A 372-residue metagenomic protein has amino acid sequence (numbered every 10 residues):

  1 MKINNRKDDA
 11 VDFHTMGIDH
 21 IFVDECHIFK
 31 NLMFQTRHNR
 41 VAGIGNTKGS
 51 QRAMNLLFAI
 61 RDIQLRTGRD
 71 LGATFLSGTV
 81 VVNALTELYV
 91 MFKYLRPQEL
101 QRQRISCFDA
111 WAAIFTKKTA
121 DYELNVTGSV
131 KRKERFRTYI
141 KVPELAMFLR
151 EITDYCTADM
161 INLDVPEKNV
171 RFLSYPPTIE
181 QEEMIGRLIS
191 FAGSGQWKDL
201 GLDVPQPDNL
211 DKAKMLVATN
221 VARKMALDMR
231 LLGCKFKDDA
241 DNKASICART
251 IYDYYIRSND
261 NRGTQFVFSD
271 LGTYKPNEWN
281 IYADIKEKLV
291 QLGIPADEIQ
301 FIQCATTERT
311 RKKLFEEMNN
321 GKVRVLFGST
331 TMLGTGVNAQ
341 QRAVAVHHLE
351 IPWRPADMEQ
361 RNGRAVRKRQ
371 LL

Functional and structural regions predicted by a protein language model:
K2-H20, R52-E87, Y94-K237: Inter-lobe coupling linker of SF2 helicases/translocases
F13-R61: SF2 helicase catalytic motif II
H20, R324-V325, A345: Short, Asp-centered acidic motifs that coordinate Mg2+ and/or phosphate in catalytic or ligand-binding sites
E25, L76-V80, L271, S329-T331: A short beta-strand-to-loop transition that corresponds to the Sensor-1 phosphate-sensing loop of AAA+ P-loop ATPases
H27-M33, V80, L333-G334, W353 (+1 more regions): Catalytic acidic motif of RecA-like/P-loop NTPases
E87-V90, N338-I351: A short beta-strand element within the Helicase C-terminal
L163-V325, T331-L333: Conserved Helicase C-terminal RecA-like lobe
R354-L372: Conserved SF2 helicase motif VI
